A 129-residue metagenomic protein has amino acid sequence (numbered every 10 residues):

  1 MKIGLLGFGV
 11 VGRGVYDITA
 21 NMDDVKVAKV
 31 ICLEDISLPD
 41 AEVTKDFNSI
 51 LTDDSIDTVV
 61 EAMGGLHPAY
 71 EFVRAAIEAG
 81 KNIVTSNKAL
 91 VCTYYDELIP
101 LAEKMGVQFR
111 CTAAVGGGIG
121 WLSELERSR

Functional and structural regions predicted by a protein language model:
K2, N82, Q108: Residue-level detector of anion-binding/catalytic polar loops
K2-D17: Glycine-rich adenosine-cofactor-binding loop
G14, I18-M22, L101, M105 (+1 more regions): Change "in soluble alpha/beta enzymes" to "in soluble alpha/beta proteins
N21-P39: NAD(P)-binding Rossmann-fold cofactor-contacting core
V25, S55-I56: Short, high-confidence coil segments that cap the C-terminus of an alpha-helix and link into the following beta-strand
E42-D54: Short acidic low-complexity segments
T58, A62-G65, A76-Y94: ADP-ribose/adenylate-binding Rossmann-like module
Y70-A75, S86-E126: Rossmann-fold NAD(P)-binding glycine/threonine-rich loop
